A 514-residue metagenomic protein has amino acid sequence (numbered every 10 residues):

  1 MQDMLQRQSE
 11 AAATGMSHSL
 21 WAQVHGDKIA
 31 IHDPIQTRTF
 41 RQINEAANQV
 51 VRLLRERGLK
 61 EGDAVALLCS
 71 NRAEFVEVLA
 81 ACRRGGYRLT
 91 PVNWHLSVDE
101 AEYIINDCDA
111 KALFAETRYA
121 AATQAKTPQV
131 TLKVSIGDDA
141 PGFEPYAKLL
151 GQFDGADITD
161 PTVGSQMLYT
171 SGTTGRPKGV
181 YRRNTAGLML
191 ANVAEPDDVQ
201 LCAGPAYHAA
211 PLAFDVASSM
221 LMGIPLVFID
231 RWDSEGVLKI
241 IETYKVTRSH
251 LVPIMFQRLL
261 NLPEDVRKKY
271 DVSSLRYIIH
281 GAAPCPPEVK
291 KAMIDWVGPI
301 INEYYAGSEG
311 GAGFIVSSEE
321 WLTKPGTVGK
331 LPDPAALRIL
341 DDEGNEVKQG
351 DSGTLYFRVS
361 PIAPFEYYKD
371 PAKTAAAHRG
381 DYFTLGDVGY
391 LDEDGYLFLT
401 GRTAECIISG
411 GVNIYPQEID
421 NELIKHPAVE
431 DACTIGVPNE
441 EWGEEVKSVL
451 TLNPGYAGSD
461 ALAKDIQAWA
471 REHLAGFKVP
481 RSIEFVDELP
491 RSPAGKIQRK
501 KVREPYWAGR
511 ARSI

Functional and structural regions predicted by a protein language model:
E10, I29-R72, V76-A80, S97-E102: Conserved AMP-binding/adenylate-forming core of the ANL superfamily
I35, A121-L168, R176, L262-P263: ANL superfamily adenylate-forming
T39-R41, S165-M189: Conserved AMP-binding A3 loop
R52, F75, L96, L113-A115 (+11 more regions): AMP-binding/adenylate-forming catalytic core of the ANL superfamily
A64, S70-T90, W94-V98, N106-A112 (+4 more regions): A short helix-loop-beta submotif of the ANL/AMP-binding
L168, L221, V246-L251, L262-T323 (+2 more regions): Gly/Ser/Thr-rich phosphate-binding loop
T185-C202, Y207-T247, L262: Conserved AMP-binding/adenylation subdomain of ANL enzymes
Q349-A363, Y382, V388-G389: AMP-binding/adenylate-forming core of the ANL superfamily
